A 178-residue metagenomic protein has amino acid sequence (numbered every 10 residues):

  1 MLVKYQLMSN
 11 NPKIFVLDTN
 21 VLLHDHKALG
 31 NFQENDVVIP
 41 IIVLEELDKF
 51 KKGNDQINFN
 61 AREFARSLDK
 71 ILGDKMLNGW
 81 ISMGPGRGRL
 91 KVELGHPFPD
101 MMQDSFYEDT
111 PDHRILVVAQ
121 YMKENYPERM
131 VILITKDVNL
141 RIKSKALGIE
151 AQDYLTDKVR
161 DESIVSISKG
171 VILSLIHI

Functional and structural regions predicted by a protein language model:
L2-R87: Domain-level signal for Mg2+-assisted phosphodiester chemistry and nucleotide/NA-binding surfaces in nucleic-acid
L17, I134-T135: Short beta-strand scaffold positions
V21-L23, I42-E45, V138-R141, D157-R160: Conserved nucleotide-binding/hydrolysis micro-motifs of P-loop NTPases
L23-G30, N139-G148: Short active-site loop/helix that positions an aromatic residue
G88-H113: Glycine-rich phosphate-binding "P-loop"
S105-R129: Acidic, metal-associated active-site segment
D153-S174: Long, charge-dense
I176-I178: Conserved small/polar residues in nucleotide/adenosyl-binding loops
